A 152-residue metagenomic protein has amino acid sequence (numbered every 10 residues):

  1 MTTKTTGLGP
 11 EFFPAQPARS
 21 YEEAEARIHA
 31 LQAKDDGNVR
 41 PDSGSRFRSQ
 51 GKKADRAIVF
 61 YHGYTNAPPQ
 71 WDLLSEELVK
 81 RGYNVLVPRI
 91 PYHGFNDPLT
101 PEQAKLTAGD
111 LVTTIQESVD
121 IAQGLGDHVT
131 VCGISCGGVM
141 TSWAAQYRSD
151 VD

Functional and structural regions predicted by a protein language model:
M1-S45: N-terminal targeting or regulatory segments adjacent to alpha/beta-hydrolase or S9 domains
V39-H93: Short, surface-exposed "cap/lid" segments of acyl-processing enzymes
Q70-L73, D110-E117, V139: Extracytoplasmic/secreted proteins, especially bacterial periplasmic and envelope-associated proteins
G94-F95, V139: Generic structural signal for helix capping and beta-alpha/helix-loop junctions
N96-T130: Catalytic nucleophile-loop/oxyanion-hole region of alpha/beta-hydrolase and closely related hydrolase-like folds
C132-T141: Gly/Ala-rich beta-loop-alpha elbow adjacent to hydrolase catalytic centers
W143-Y147: Active-site signature of alpha/beta-hydrolase-fold catalytic machinery across serine- and Asp/Cys-nucleophile hydrolases
D150-D152: A conserved short beta-strand
